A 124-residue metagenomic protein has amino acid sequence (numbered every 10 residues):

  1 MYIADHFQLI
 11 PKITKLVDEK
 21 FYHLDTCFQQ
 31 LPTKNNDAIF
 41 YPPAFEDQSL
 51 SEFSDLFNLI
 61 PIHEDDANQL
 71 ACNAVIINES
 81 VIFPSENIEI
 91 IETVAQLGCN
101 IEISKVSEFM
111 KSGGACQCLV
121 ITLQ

Functional and structural regions predicted by a protein language model:
M1-Q124: The feature marks the mature, well-folded catalytic cores of soluble enzymes
